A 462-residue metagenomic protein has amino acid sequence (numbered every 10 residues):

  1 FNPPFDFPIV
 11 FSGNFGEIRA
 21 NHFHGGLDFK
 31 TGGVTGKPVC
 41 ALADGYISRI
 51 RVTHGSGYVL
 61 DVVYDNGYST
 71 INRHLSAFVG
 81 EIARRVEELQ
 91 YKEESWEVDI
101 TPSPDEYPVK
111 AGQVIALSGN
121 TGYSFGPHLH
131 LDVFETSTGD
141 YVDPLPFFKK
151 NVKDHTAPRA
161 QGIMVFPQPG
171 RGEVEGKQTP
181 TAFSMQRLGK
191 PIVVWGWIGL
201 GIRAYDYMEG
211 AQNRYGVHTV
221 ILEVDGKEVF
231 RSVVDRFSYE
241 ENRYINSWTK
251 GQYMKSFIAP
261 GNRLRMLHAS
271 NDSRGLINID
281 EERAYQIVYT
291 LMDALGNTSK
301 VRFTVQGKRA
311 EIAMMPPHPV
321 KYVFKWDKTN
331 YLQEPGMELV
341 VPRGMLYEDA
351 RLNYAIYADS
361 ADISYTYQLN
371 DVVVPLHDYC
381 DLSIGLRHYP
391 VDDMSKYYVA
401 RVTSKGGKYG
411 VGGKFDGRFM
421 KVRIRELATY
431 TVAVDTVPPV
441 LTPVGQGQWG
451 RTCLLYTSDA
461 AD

Functional and structural regions predicted by a protein language model:
F1-T70, S76-E81, W96-D105, K110-A111 (+2 more regions): Surface-exposed, glycine-biased beta-strand/turn segments
S69-P104, Q178-G189, G216, L222-D280: Exoplasmic/lumenal beta-rich domain surfaces
P191-W195, G447-T452: Short, solvent-exposed loop/linker segments at the N-terminal edge of repeated beta-sheet extracellular domains
N297-M314: Short beta-strand elements
I312-A313, H318-K325, L352-Y398, V444-W449 (+1 more regions): Proteolytic processing hotspots in large secreted/extracellular or virion-associated proteins and select intracellular
V373-Y430: Proteolytic-maturation and junctional protease-sensitive modules
Y456-D462: Conserved small/polar residues in nucleotide/adenosyl-binding loops
